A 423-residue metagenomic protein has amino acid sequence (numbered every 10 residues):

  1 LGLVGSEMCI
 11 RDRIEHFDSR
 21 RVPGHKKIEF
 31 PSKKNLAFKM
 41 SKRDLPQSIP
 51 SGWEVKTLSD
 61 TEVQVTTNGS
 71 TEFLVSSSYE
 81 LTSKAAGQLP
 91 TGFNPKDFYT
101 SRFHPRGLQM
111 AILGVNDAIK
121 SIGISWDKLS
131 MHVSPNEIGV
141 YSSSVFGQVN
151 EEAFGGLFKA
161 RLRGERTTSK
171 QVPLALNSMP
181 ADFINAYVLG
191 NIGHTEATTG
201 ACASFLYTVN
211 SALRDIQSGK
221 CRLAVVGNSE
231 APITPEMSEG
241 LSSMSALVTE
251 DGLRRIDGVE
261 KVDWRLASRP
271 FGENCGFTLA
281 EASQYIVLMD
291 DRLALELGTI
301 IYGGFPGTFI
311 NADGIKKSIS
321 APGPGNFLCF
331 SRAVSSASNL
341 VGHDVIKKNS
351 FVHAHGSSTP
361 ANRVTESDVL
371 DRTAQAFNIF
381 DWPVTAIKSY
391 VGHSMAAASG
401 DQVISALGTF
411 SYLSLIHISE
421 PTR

Functional and structural regions predicted by a protein language model:
G2-I10, H417-T422: Short, small-residue-biased leader/transition segments that mark boundaries at the very start of proteins
S6-S144, V149, T208, C329-K348: Conserved active-site "lid/cap" helical segment
V63-K84, R102, R106-G107, S144-A197 (+2 more regions): Active-site-proximal gating segment of KS-fold condensing enzymes and close homologs
T91-Y99, R161-K170, V188-T198, R265-F271 (+1 more regions): Glycine/charged-rich beta-loop-alpha catalytic/anionic-binding loops adjacent to active sites
M110-I124, N177, A181, T195-E230 (+2 more regions): Active-site-proximal alpha-helical scaffold in enzymes
V115, V140, F205, A212 (+6 more regions): Conserved small-residue
K220-C275, T308-P322, G356-R363, F380-S419: Acyl-CoA/ACP chain-elongation machinery
G252-F351: Condensing-enzyme catalytic core mediating Claisen C-C bond formation in acyl metabolism
